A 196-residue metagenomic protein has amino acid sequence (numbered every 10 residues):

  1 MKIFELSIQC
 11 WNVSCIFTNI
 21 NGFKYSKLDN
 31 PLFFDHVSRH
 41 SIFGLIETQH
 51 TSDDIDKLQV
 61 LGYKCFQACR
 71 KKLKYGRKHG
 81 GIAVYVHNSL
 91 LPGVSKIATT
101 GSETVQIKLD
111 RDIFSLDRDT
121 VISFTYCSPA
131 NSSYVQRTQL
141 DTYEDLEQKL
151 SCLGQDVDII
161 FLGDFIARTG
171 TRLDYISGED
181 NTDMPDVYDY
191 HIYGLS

Functional and structural regions predicted by a protein language model:
M1-S196: A shared catalytic/ligand-binding motif for oxyanion handling
